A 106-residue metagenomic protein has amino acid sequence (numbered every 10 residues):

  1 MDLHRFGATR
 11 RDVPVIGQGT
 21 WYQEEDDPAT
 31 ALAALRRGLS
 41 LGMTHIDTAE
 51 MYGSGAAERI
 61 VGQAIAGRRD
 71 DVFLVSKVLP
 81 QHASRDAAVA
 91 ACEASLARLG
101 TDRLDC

Functional and structural regions predicted by a protein language model:
M1-V72: N-terminal binding-site loop/beta-alpha segment at the start of enzyme catalytic domains that lines or forms
H4-R5, R68-R69, K77, R98 (+1 more regions): Basic side chains
D26, R36, S40, T44 (+1 more regions): Glycine/proline-rich, positively charged, aromatic-decorated active-site loop/lid region on the catalytic face
I46-M51, K77-V78, L104-C106: Short C-terminal domain-edge/linker segments immediately following a structured domain
Y52, G67-V89: Structural motif corresponding to the early beta-alpha repeats
